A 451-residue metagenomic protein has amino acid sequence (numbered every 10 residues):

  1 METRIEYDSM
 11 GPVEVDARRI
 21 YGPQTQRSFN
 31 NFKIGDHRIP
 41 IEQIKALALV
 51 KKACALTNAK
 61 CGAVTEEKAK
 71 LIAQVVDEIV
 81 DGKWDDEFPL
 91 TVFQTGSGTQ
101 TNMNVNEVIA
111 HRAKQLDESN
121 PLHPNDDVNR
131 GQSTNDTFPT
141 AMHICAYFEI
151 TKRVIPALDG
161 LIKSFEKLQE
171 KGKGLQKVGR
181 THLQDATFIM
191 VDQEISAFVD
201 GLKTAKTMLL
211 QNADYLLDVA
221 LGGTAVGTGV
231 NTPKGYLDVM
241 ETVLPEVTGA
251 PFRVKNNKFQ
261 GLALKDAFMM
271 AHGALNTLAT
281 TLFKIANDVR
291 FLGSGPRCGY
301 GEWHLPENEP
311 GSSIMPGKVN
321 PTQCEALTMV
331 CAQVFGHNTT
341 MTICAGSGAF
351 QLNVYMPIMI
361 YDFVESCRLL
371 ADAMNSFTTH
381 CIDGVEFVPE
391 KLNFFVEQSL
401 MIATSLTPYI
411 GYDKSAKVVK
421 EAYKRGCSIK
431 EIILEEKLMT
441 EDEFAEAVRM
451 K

Functional and structural regions predicted by a protein language model:
M1-K451: Conserved, well-structured ligand/cofactor-binding cores
